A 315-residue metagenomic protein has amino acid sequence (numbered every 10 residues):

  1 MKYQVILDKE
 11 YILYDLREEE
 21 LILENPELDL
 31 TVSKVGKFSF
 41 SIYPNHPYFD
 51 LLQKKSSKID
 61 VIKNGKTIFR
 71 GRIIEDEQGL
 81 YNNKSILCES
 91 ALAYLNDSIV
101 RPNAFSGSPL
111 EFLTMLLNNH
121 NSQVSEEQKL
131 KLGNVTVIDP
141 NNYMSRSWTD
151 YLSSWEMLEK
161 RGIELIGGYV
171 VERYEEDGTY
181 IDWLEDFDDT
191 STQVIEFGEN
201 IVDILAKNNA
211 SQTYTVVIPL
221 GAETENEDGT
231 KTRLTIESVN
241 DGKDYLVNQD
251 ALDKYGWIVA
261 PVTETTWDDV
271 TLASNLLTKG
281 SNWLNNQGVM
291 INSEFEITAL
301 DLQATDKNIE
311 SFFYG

Functional and structural regions predicted by a protein language model:
M1-K2, D189-G315: Acidic, small/polar-enriched beta strand-loop surface segments
M1-L13, I59, I181-W183, V217-A222: Short polybasic amphipathic segments
M1-L21, D189, I204: Polar/acidic, low-complexity leader/linker segments enriched in S/T/G and N/D
I12-S57, I62: N-terminal ordered "arm"
E27, L117-W148, R173, S293: N-terminal export/assembly leaders
L30-H46, N82-Y94, P219, S293-L300: Oligomerization/assembly interface segments of phage tail-like spikes and tubes
P47-V135: Surface-exposed cap/loop segments at beta↔alpha junctions
I68, R72-L95, G133-Y214, I218 (+1 more regions): Short beta-strand-centered interaction patches in the first periplasmic/extracellular domains of large envelope
